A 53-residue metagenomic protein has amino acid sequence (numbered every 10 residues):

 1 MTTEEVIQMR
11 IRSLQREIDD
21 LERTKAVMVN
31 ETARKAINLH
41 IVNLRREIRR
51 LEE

Functional and structural regions predicted by a protein language model:
M1-E4, A26: Short, charged, low-complexity loops and linkers
Q8, R12-E53: Short, charge-rich amphipathic interface segments used for partner binding and complex assembly
